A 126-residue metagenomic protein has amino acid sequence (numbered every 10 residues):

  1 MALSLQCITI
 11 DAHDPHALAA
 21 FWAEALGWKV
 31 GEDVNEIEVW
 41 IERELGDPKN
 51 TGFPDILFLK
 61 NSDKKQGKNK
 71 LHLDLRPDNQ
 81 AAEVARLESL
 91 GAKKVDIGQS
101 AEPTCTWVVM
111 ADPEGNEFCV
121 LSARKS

Functional and structural regions predicted by a protein language model:
M1-A19, K68-L71, L75, A123-S126: N-terminal beta-strand motif that seeds the catalytic metal site of vicinal oxygen chelate
A2, T9-F53, E83, S89 (+2 more regions): Core segments of cupin and vicinal oxygen chelate
Q6, C105-W107: Short loop/turn microsegments at loop-to-beta-strand junctions
E38, W107-V109: Short hydrophobic/aromatic beta-strand element in the GNAT-like acyltransferase core that lines or flanks the acyl-donor
F53-L59: A short, structured beta-strand/loop element
Q66-L87: Mid-chain, well-packed structural core segment of small domains
D112-P113: Short, acidic, Ser/Thr-enriched surface-loop or helix-capping motifs
